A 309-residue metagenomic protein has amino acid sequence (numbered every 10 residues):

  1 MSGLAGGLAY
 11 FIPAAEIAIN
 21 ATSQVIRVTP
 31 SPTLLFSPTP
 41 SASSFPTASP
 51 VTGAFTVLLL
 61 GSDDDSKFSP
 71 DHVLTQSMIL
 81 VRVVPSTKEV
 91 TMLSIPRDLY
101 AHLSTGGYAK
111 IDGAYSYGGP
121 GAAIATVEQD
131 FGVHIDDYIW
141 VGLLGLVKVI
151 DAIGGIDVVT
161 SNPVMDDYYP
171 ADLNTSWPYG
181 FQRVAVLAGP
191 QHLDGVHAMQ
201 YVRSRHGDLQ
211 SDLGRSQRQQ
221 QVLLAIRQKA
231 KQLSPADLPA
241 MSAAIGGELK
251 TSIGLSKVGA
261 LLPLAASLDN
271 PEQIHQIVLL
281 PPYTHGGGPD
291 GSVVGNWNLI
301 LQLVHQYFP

Functional and structural regions predicted by a protein language model:
M1-P309: Non-catalytic, solvent-exposed segments at the cell envelope interface
